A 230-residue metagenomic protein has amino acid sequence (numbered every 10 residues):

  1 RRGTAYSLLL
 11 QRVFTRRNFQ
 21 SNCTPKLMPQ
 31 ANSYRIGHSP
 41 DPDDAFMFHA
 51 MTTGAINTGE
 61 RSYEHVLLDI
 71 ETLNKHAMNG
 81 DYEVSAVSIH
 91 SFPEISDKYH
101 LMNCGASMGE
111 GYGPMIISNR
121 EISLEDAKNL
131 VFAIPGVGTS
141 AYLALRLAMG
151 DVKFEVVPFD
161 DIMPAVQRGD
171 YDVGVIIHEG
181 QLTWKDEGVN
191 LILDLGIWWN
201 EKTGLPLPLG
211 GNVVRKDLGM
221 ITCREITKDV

Functional and structural regions predicted by a protein language model:
R1, V13-Q20, T24-S107, S118 (+1 more regions): N-terminal hydrophobic or amphipathic helices and topogenic motifs
Y6-L8, S21-N22: Intrinsically disordered, low-complexity segments enriched in serine/threonine/proline/glycine and often basic
A31-T53, Y112-D172, E179: Bilobed "Venus flytrap"/periplasmic-binding protein-like clamshell domains and structurally analogous long
A77, A86, V156, G174-I176: A structural signal for short, well-ordered beta-strand segments and their strand-loop junctions that often border
E94-S96, L145, T183-D186: Short loop/helix-cap segments at secondary-structure boundaries that form the rim of catalytic
Y99-N103, V152-F154, V189-I192: Active-site regions of enzymes building and remodeling cell-envelope glycoconjugates
L101-L124, W199-D217: Hydrophobic/proline-rich hinge and linker segments of small-molecule sensing/allosteric domains, predominantly
F159-V230: Pocket-lining segment of extracytoplasmic ligand-binding domains
